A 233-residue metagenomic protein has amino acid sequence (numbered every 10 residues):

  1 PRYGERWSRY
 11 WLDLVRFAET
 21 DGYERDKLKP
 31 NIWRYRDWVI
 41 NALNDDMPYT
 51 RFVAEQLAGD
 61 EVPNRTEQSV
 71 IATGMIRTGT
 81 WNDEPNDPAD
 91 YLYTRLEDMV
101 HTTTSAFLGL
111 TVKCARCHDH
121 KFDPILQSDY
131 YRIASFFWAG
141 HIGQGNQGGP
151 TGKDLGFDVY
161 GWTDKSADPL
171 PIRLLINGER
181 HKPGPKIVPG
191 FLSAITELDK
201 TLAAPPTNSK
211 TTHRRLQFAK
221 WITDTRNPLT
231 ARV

Functional and structural regions predicted by a protein language model:
P1-G161, P171-I172, I176-G178, S193 (+2 more regions): Short, structured secondary-structure elements that scaffold catalytic or ligand/cofactor-binding regions
E19, E61, T196-D199, I222 (+1 more regions): Structural motif corresponding to the C-terminal cap of alpha-helices
D37-V39, T201-P206: Charged, low-complexity surface segments at secondary-structure and domain boundaries
F107, A204-V233: C-terminal substrate/ligand-recognition segments
A167-P169: Long, low-complexity segments enriched in small/aliphatic residues
L175, H181-V188, L192-L198: Segments forming glycine/polar-rich beta-alpha architectures that bind adenosine-containing cofactors
